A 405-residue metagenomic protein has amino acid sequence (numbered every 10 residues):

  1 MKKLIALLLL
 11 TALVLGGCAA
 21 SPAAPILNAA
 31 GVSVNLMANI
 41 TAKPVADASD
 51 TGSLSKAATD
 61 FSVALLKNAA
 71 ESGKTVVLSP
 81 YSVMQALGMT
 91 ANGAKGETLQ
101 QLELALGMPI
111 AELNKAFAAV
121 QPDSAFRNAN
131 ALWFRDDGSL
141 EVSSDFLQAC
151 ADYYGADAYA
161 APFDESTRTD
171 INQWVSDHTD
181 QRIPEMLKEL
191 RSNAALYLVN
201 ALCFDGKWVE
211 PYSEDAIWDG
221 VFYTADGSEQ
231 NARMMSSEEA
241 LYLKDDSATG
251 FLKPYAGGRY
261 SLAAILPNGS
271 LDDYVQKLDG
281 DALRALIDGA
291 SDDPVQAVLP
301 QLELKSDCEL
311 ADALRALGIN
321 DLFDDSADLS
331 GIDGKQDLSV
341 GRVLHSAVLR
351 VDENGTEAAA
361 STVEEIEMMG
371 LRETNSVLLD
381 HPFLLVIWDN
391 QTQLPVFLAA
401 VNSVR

Functional and structural regions predicted by a protein language model:
L4-F163: Detector for small/aliphatic-rich hydrophobic stretches
L27-S33, G73, N114-N268, D288-G370: Non-catalytic, conformational "gating/processing" segments within enzyme and secreted inhibitor domains
A70-T75, D246-A248, G280-L283: Short amphipathic beta-strand starts and helix->beta connectors
G96-L102, L271-Y274, S306-C308, A359-A360 (+1 more regions): Extracytoplasmic/secreted cell-surface and envelope-processing proteins
L102-L104, Y212-D219, V275-A285: Short Gly/aromatic-enriched secondary-structure transition segments
L198, T249-I265, L371-R405: Extended hydrophobic
P211-S213, I265, Y274-G280, V363-E364 (+2 more regions): Composition- and surface-driven signal marking solvent-exposed, interaction-prone regions in large proteins
